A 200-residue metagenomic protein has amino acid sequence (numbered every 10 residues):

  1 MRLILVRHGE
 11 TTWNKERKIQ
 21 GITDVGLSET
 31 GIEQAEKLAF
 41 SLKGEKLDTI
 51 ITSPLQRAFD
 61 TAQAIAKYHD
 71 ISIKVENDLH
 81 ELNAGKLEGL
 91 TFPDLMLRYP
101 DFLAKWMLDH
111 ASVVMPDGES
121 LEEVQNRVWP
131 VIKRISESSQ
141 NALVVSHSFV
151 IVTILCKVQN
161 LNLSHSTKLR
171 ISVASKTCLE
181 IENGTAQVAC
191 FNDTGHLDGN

Functional and structural regions predicted by a protein language model:
M1-I4: Extreme N-terminal starter segment of soluble prokaryotic enzymes
V6, E76-D78, F191: Conserved beta-strand termini and adjacent loop/short-helix elements that scaffold enzyme active sites in alpha/beta
G9, S148, T194: Active-site metal-binding loops of divalent metal-dependent hydrolases
E10-T61, Y68, V114-W129: Loop-to-helix element that buttresses phosphate recognition and phosphoryl-transfer chemistry
L38-L103: Phosphate-coordination/substrate-recognition cap region in phosphate-metabolizing enzymes
F59, W129-Q187: Active-site-adjacent alpha-helix immediately C-terminal to a catalytic or transition-state-stabilizing loop
A189-N200: Acidic, His/Gly-rich catalytic cores of divalent-metal-dependent hydrolytic chemistry
